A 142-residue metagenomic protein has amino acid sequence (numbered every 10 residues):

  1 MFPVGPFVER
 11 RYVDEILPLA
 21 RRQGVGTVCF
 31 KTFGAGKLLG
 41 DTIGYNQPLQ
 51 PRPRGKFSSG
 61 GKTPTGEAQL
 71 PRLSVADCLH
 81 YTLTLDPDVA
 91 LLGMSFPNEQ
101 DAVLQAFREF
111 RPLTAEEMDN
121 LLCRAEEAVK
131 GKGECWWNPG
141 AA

Functional and structural regions predicted by a protein language model:
M1-A142: Beta/alpha (TIM)-barrel catalytic core signal, keyed to glycine-rich beta->alpha loops juxtaposed to Asp/Glu that bind
